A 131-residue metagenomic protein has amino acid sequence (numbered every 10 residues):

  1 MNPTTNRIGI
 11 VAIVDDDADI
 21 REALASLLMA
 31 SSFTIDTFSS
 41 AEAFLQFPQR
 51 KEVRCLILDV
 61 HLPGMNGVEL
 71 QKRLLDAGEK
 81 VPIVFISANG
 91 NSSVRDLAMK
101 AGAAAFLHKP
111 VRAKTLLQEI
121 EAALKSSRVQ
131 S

Functional and structural regions predicted by a protein language model:
M1-A12, A18-A25, S40, K114-S131: Non-catalytic signal-transmission and effector/linker regions of two-component phosphorelay proteins
R21, P63, N91: The feature encodes the CheY-like receiver
T37-C55: Acidic, metal-coordinating helix/loop segments flanking the phosphotransfer/catalytic sites of two-component signaling
S39-S40, N66-E69: Acidic catalytic/metal-coordinating carboxylates
D59, S87: Active-site residues of response regulator receiver
V68-E79: Short amphipathic alpha-helix used as the core "switch/output" element in two-component signaling
E69, G90-A105: Alpha4 helix (beta4-alpha4-beta5 surface) of REC/receiver domains from two-component response regulators
K109: A Lys-centered signature of the CheY-like receiver
